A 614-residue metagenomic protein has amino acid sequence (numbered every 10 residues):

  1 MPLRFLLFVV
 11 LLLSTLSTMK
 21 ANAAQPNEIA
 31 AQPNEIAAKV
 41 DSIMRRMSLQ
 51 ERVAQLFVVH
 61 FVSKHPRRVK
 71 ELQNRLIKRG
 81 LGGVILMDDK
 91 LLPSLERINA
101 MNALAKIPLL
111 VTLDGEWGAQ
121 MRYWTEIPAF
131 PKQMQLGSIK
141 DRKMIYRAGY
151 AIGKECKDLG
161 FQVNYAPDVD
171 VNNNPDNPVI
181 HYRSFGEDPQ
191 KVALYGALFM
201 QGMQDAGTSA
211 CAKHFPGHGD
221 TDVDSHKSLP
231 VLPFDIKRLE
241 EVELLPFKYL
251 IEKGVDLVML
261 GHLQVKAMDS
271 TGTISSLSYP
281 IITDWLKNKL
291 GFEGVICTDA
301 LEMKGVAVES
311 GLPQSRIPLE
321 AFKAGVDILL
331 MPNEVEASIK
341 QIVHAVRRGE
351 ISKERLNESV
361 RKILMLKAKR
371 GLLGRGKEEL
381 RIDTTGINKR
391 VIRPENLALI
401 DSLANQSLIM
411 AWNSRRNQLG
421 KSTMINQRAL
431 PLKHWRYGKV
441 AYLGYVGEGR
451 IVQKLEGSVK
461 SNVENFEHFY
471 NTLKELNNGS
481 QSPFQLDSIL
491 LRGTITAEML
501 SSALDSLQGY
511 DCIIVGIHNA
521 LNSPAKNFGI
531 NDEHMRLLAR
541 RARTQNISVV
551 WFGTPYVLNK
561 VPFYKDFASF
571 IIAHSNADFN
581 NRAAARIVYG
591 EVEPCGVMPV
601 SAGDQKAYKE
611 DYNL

Functional and structural regions predicted by a protein language model:
M1-P26, A31: Bacterial Sec-dependent N-terminal signal peptides
Q25-V59, S63-R75, N288, E309-L614: Preference for extracellular/luminal or secreted protein segments
S48, V84, L92-L109, A119-M121 (+2 more regions): Second-shell residues forming the walls of enzyme active-site clefts
A54, Q73-L91, P175, L250-T273 (+1 more regions): Short acidic, glycine-rich surface-loop motifs adjacent to enzyme active sites
L56-R67, Q133-Y146, S228-V242, K304-L312: Active-site mouth loops of central-metabolism enzymes
F61-H65, L113-R122, Q162-N172, A212-H218 (+2 more regions): Short glycine-enriched loops at secondary-structure junctions
E71-M87, Y150-N164: Catalytic domains of carbohydrate-active enzymes, especially glycoside hydrolases
L91-L110, K140-D158, L356, R361 (+1 more regions): Active-site-adjacent structural elements in enzyme catalytic domains
